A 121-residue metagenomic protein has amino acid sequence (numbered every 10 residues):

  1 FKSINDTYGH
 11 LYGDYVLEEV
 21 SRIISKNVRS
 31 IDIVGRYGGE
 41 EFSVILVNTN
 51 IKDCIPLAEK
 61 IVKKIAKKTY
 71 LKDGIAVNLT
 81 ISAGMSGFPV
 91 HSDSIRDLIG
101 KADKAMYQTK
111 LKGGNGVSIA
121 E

Functional and structural regions predicted by a protein language model:
K2-K26, G35-G39, S43-V44, I51-E59 (+2 more regions): Conserved long alpha-helical elements within nucleotide-processing catalytic cores of c-di-GMP signaling and class III
S3, I33, G116-I119: Conserved beta-strand positions that form and line the central face of beta-propeller blades
K26-I31, K63-I75, M106-Q108: Short catalytic/binding micro-motifs of nucleotide second-messenger systems
I33-R36, V77: A short pre-motif secondary-structure segment
G38, I81-G87, I119-E121: A general secondary-structure junction signal
E40, V77-I81, N115: Change "...and in nucleic-acid phosphodiester-cleaving endonucleases..." to "...and in nucleic-acid processing enzymes
I45-C54, D73-A76, I81-L98: Catalytic strand-loop-helix junctions within cyclic-nucleotide turnover domains
I55, F88-A120: Catalytic-core segments of nucleotide cyclases and related cyclic-nucleotide turnover enzymes
